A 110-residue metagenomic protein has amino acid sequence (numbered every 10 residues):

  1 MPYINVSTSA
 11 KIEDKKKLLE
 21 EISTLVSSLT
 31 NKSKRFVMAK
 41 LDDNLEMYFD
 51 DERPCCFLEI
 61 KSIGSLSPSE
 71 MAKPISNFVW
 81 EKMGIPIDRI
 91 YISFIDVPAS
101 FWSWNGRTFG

Functional and structural regions predicted by a protein language model:
M1-G110: Interaction-mediating elements
